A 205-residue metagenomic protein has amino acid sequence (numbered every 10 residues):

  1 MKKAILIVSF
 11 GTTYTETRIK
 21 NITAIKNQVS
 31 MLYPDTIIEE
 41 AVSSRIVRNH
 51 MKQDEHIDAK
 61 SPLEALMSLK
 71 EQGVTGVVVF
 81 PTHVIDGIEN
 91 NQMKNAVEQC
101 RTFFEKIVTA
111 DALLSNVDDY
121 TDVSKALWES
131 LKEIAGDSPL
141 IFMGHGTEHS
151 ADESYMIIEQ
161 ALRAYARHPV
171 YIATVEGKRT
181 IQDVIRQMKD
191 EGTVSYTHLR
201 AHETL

Functional and structural regions predicted by a protein language model:
M1-Y196: Extended amphipathic ligand-handling, pore-lining, and cofactor/metal-binding catalytic surfaces
L199: Flexible, D/E/H-enriched segments
H202-L205: Single conserved hydrophobic/aromatic residue that forms the stacking wall/gate of nucleotide- or nucleobase-binding
